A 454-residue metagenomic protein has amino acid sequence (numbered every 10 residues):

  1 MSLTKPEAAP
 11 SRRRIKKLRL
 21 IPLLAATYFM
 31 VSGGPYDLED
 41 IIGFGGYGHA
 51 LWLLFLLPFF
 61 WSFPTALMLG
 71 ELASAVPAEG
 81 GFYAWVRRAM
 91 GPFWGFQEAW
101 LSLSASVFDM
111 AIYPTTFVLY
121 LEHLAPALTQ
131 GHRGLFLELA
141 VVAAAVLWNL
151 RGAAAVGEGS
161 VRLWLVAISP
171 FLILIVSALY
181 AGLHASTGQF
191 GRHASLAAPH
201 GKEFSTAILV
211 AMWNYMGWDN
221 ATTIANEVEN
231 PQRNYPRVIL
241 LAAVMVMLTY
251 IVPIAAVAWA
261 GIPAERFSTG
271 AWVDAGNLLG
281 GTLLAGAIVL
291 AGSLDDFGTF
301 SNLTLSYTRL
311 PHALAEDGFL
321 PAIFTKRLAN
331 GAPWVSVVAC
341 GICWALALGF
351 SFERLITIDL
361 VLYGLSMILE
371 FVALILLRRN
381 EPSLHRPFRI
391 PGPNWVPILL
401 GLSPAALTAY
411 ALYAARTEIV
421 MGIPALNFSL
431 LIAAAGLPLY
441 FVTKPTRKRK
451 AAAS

Functional and structural regions predicted by a protein language model:
M1-G70, V76-E79, A89, G191-A194 (+6 more regions): Membrane-interface "cap" regions at the ends of multi-pass membrane proteins
R12-L23, P92, G134-A140, E229-M247 (+3 more regions): Loop-to-transmembrane helix boundary motifs in multi-pass membrane proteins
I15-L18, L51-W52, L128-R133, R162-V289: Helix-loop-helix junctions that connect adjacent transmembrane segments in multi-pass membrane transporters
F63-V142, L147-L150, A155, A285-V289 (+2 more regions): Hydrophobic transmembrane alpha-helices that form the core helical bundles of multi-pass secondary transporters
A84, G91, E122-L128, V238-S301 (+2 more regions): TM-loop-TM module centered on a large, flexible mid-protein loop between adjacent transmembrane helices in multi-pass
H132-H184, A198-P199, M216, I239-A243 (+4 more regions): Membrane-interface loop-to-helix entry segments
R162, I323-A332, M367-A425: C-terminal membrane-solvent junction of multi-pass transporters and transport-like membrane proteins
I358, L362-Y363, N394-S454: A generic transmembrane alpha-helix motif of multi-pass inner-membrane proteins
